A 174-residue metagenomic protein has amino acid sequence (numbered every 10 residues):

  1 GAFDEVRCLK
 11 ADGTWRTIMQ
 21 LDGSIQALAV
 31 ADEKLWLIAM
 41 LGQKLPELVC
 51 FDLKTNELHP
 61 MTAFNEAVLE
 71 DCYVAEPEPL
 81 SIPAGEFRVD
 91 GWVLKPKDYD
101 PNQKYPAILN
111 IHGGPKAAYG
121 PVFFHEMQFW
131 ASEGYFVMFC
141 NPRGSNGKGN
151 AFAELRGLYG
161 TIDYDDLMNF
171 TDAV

Functional and structural regions predicted by a protein language model:
G1-A2: C-terminal target-recognition/interaction regions appended to catalytic cores
L9-G13, L53-N56: Short loop/turn segments that connect beta-strands within beta-propeller blades
T14-M19: A short beta-strand motif characteristic of beta-propeller blades
D22: Anion-binding and metal-coordination hotspots
Q26-V174: Serine-hydrolase catalytic core recognition
